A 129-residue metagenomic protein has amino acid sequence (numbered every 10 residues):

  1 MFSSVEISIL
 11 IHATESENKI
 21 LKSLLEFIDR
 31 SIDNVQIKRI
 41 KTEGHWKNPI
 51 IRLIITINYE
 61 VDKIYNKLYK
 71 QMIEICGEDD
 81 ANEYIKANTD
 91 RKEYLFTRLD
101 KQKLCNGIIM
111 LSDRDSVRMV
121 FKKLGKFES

Functional and structural regions predicted by a protein language model:
M1-V35: Long, hydrophobic N-terminal alpha-helical segment
V5-I9, L53, M119: Short glycine-/aliphatic-rich beta-strand segments at the starts of folded cytosolic domains
I9-A13, I28, I57-V61, K101-K103 (+1 more regions): Beta-strand elements of well-folded, non-transmembrane domains
S16-K19, V61-L68, S129: Short, conserved charged micro-motifs
F27-I32, M72-G77, D115-R118: A common structural junction motif
V35-E60: Short, charge-patterned binding micro-sites
K63-R98: Mid-chain, well-packed structural core segment of small domains
L95-S129: Glycine-rich, aromatic-bearing surface loops/beta-hairpins
